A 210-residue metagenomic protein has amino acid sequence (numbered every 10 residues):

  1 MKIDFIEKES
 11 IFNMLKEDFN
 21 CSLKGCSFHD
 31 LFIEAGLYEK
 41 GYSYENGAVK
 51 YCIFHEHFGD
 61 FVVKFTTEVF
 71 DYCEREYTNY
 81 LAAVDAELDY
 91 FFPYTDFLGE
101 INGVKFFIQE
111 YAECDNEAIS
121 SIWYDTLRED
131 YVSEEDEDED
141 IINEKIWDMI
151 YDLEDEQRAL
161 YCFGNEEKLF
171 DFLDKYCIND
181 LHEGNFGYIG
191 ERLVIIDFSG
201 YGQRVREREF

Functional and structural regions predicted by a protein language model:
M1-E39: Juxta-kinase regulatory segment immediately upstream of eukaryotic protein kinase catalytic domains
F28-F32, K40, E144-K175: Alpha-helix-centered segments that form part of catalytic cores
H29-A35, F54-F61, Q109-A112, A159-L160: Acidic, low-complexity, intrinsically disordered interaction modules
Y38-D89: ATP-binding glycine-rich loop module of kinase domains
D60-E68, E110-A112, D197-S199: Active-site ExK catalytic segment of metal-dependent nucleases
D60-F61, K105, R192-V194: Hydrophobic residues embedded in beta-strands of well-ordered beta-sheets
D89-F163: Conserved structural core of kinase catalytic domains
D171-F172, Y176-F210: Catalytic activation segment of kinase domains across protein kinase-like and atypical kinase folds
